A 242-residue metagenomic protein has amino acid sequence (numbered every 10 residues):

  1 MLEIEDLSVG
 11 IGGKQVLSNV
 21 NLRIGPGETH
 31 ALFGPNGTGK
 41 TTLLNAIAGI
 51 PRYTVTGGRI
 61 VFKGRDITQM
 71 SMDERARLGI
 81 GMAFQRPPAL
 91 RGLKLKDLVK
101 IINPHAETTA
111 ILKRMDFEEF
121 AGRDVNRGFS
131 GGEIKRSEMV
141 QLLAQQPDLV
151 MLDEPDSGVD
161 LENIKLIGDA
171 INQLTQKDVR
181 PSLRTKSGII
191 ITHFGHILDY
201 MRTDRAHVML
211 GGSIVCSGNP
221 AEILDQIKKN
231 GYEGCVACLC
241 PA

Functional and structural regions predicted by a protein language model:
L2-I4, L17-N19: Conserved structural motif at the start of ABC-family nucleotide-binding domains
F33-P35: The feature captures the beta-strand-to-loop junction immediately N-terminal to the Walker
T54, D66-G81, I227: ABC ATPase NBD coupling module
M82-R86, R91-E107: Q-loop/switch helix immediately C-terminal to the Walker
A106-D124: Conserved ABC ATPase "signature" region
L142-L143: ABC ATPase C-loop
M151-P155, E162: Walker B catalytic motif
M209, S213-V236: Conserved beta-strand-loop-alpha-helix hinge in the C-terminal portion of ABC ATPase nucleotide-binding domains
